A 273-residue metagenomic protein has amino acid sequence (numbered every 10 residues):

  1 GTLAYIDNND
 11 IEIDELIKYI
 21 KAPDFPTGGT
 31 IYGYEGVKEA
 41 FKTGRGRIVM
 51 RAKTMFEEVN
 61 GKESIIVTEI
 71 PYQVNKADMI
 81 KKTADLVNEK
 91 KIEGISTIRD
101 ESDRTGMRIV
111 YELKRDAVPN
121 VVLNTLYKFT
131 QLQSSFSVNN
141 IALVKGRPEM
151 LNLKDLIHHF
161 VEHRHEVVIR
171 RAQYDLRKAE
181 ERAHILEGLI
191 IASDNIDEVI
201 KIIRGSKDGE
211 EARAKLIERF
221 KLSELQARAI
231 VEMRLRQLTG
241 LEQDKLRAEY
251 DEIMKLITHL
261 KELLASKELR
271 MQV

Functional and structural regions predicted by a protein language model:
G1-V273: C-terminal interaction appendages of subunits in large macromolecular complexes
